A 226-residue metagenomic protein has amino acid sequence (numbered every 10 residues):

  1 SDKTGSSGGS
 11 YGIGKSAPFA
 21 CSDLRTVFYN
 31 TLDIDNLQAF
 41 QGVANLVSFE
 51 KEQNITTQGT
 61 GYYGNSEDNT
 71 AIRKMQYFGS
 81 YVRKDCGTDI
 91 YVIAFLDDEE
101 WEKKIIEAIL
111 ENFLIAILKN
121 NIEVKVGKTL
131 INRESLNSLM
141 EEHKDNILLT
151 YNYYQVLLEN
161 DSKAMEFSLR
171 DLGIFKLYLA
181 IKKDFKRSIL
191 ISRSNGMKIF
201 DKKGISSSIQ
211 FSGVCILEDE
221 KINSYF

Functional and structural regions predicted by a protein language model:
S1-G5: Glycine-rich/acidic phosphate-handling loop/turn and adjacent ATP-lid/helix of nucleotide-binding kinase/ATPase domains
S6-I131: GHKL-type ATPase core
D23-T26, L136, C215: Internal, hydrophobic cores of structured domains that mediate oligomerization or house catalytic pockets within large
N45-T57, N137-Y151: Acidic, Ser/Thr-rich peripheral helices and adjacent loops at domain boundaries
E99, L148-F226: Charged regulatory segments coupled to nucleotide-binding catalytic modules in large multidomain enzymes
E102-L110, N137, S212, N223: Generic detector of well-ordered alpha-helical segments enriched in charged/polar residues, highlighting helical
K125-R133, Y153, N160: Short strand-turn-strand beta-turns centered on an Asx-Gly dipeptide
I131-E134, M165-F167: Generic detection of short hydrophobic beta-strand segments and adjacent strand-loop junctions
